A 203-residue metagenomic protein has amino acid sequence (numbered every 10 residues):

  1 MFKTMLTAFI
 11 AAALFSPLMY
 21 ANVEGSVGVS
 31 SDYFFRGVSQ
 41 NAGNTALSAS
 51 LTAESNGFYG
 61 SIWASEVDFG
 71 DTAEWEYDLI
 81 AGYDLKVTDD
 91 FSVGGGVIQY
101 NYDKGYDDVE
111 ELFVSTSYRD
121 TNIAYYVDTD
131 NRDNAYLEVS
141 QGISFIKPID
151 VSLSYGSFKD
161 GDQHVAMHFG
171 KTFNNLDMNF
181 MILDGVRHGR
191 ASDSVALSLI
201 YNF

Functional and structural regions predicted by a protein language model:
F2-A8, P17-F203: Outer-membrane beta-barrel proteins
A13-L14: Hydrophobic alpha-helical transmembrane segments of integral membrane proteins, especially lipid-exposed positions
